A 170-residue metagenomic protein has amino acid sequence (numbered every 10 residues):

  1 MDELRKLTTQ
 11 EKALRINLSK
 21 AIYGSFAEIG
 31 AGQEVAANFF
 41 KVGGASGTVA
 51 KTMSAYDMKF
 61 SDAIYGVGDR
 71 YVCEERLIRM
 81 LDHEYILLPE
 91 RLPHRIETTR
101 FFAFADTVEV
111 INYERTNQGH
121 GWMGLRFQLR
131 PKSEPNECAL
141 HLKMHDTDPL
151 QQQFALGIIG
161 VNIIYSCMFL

Functional and structural regions predicted by a protein language model:
M1-L170: Non-catalytic terminal extensions that flank enzyme cores
